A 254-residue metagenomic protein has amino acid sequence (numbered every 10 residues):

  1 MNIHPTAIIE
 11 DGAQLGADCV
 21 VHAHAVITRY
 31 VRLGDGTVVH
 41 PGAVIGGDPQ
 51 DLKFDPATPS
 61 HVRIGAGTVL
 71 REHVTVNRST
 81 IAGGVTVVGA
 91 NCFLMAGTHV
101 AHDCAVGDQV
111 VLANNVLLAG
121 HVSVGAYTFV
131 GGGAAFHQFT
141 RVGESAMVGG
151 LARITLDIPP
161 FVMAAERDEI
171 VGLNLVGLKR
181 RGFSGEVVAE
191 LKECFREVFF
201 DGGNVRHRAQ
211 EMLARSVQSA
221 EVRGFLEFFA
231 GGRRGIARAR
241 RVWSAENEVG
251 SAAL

Functional and structural regions predicted by a protein language model:
M1, P5-T6, G36, G42 (+5 more regions): Terminal amphipathic alpha-helical/low-complexity segments used for targeting or macromolecular assembly
N2-A165, E169: Structural signal for interior beta-strand "rungs" in well-ordered beta-sheet cores of soluble enzyme domains
